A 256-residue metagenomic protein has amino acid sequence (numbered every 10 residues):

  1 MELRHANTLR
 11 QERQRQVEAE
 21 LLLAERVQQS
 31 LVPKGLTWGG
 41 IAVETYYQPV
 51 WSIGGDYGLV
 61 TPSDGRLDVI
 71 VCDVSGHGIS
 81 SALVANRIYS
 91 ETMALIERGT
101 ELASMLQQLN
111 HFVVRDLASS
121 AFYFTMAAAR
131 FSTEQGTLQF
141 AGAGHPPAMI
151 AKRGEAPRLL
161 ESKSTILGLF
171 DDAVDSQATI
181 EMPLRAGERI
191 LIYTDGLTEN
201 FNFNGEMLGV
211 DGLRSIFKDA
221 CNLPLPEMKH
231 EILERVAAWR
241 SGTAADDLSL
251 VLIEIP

Functional and structural regions predicted by a protein language model:
A6-L191, T243-P256: … and, occasionally, acidic/histidine-rich disordered N-termini of signaling adaptors
A127, I180-I192, L197-P256: C-terminal catalytic subdomain
